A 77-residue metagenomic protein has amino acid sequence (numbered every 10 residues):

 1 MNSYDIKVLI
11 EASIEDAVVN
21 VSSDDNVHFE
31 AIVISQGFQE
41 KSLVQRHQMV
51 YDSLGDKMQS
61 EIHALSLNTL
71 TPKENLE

Functional and structural regions predicted by a protein language model:
M1-E77: N-terminal, polar/charged subdomain of small-to-medium soluble alpha/beta proteins
